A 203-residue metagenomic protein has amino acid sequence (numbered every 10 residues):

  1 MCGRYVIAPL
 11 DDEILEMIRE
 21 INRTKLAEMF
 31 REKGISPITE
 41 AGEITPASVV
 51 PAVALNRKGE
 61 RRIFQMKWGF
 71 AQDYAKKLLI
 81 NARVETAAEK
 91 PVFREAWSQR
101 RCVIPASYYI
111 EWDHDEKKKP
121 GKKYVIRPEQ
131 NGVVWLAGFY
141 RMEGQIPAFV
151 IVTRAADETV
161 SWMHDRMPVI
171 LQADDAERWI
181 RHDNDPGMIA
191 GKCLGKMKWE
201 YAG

Functional and structural regions predicted by a protein language model:
M1-G203: Short linear sequence motif anchored by a di-proline
